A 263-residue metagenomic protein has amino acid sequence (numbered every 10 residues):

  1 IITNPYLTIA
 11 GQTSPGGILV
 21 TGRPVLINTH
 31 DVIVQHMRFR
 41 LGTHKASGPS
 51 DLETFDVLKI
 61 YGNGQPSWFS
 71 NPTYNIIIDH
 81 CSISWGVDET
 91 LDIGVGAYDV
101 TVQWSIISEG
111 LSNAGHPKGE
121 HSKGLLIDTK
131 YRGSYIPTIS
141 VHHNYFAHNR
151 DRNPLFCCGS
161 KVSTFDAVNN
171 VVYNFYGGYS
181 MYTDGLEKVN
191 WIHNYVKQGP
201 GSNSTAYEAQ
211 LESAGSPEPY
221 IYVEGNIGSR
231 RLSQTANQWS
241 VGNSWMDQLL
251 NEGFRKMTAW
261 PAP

Functional and structural regions predicted by a protein language model:
I2-T138: Right-handed parallel beta-helix
G16, Y98-D99, H142, R150-R152 (+2 more regions): Loop/turn elements at helix/coil->beta-strand transitions in domains of secreted/extracellular proteins
I77, T90-D92, N153-F156, Y179-Y182: Short catalytic-loop micro-motif centered on adjacent basic/acidic residues
I136-H143, H148-N153, C158: Beta-propeller domains
C158-P263: Extracellular beta-rich repeat passengers
